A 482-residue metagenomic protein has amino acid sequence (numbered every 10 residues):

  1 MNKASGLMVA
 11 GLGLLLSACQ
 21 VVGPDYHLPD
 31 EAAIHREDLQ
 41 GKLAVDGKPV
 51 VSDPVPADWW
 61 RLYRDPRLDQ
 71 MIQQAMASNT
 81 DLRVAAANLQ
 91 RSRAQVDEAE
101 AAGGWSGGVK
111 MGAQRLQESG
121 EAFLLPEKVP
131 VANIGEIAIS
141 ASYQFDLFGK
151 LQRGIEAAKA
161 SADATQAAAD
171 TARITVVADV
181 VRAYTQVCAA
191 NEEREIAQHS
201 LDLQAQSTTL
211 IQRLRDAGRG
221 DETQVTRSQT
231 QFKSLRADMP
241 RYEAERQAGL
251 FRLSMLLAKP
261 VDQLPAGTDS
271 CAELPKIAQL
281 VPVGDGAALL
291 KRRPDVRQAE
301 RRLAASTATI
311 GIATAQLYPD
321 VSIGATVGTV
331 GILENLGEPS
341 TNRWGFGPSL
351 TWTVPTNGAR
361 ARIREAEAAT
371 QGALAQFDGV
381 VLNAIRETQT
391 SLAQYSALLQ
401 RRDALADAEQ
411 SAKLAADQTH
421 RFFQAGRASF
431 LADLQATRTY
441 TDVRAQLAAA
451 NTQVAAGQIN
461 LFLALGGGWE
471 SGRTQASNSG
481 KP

Functional and structural regions predicted by a protein language model:
N2-A77, G135, K159, E243-K291 (+2 more regions): Terminal intrinsically disordered/low-complexity segments used for targeting and assembly
V21, G104-S106, A248, Y318-D320 (+1 more regions): Strand-connecting loop/turn motifs
G47-K48, P54-L62, A113-S140, Q263-P282 (+3 more regions): Small/polar, glycine/serine/threonine/aspartate-rich low-complexity segments that form flexible
L68-Q70, I134-E136, R182, R227 (+2 more regions): Transmembrane beta-barrel architecture of outer-membrane proteins
R83-V84, E100, F145-R173, T223 (+7 more regions): Sec/SRP-type N-terminal targeting helices
L151, A160, A167-D285, Q394 (+5 more regions): Periplasmic alpha-helical coiled-coil/stalk elements that build and connect Gram-negative outer-membrane
